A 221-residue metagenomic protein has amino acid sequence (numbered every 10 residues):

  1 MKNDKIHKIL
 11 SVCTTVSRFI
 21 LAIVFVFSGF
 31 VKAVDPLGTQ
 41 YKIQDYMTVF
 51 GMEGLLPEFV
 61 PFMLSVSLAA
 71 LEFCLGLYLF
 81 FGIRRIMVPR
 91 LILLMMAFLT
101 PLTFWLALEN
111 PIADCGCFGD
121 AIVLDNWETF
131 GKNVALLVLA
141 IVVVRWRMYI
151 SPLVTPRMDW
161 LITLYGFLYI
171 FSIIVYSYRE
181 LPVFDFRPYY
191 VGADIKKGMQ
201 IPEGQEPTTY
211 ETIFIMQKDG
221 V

Functional and structural regions predicted by a protein language model:
M1-V12: Short, Lys/Arg-rich, polar N-terminal cytosolic tail immediately upstream of the first transmembrane signal-anchor
S11-A33, P61-L102: Functionalized membrane-embedded alpha-helices
S28-L68: Solvent-exposed, well-ordered loop and adjacent helix/strand elements within mature globular domains that form
F59-A70, T129-L139, T208: Hydrophobic alpha-helical transmembrane segments
F81-V88, M148-M158: Membrane-interface helix-boundary motifs at transmembrane edges
A97-I150: Membrane-embedded alpha-helical segments of integral membrane proteins
L153-V183: Internal/C-terminal transmembrane anchor helices
S172-V221: Membrane-interface segments at or immediately adjacent to transmembrane helices that form the boundary between
